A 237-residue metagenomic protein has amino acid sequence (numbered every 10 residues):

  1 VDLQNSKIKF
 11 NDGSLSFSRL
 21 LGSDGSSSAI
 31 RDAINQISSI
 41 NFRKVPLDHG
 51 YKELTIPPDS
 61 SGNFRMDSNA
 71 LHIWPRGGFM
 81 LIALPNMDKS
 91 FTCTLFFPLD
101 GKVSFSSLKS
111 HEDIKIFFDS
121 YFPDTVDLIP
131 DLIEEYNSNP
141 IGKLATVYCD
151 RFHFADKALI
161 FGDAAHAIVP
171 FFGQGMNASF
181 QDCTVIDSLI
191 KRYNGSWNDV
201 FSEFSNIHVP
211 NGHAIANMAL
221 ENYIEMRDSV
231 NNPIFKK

Functional and structural regions predicted by a protein language model:
V1-L3: A conserved beta-strand/loop element that lines the FAD pocket in flavoprotein oxidoreductases
N5-L144, Y148-H153: Conserved FAD-binding catalytic core of PHBH/FMO-like flavoproteins
S23, F161-D163, Q181: Active-site flanking residues adjacent to catalytic metal/cofactor-binding acidic residues
M80, L144-Y148, A165-N177: Glycine-rich phosphate/pyrophosphate-binding beta-alpha loops
G101-I114, I168-G175, Y193, N198-D199: Active-site lid/adjacent beta-loop-alpha segment flanking the redox-cofactor pocket in flavoenzymes
H153-P170: Short FAD-binding loop at a beta-strand-to-alpha-helix junction that anchors the flavin cofactor in diverse
F172-L189: A short alpha/beta connector and helix-capping loop motif
S188-K237: C-terminal helical "tail/cap" subdomain of flavin- and related membrane-associated enzymes
